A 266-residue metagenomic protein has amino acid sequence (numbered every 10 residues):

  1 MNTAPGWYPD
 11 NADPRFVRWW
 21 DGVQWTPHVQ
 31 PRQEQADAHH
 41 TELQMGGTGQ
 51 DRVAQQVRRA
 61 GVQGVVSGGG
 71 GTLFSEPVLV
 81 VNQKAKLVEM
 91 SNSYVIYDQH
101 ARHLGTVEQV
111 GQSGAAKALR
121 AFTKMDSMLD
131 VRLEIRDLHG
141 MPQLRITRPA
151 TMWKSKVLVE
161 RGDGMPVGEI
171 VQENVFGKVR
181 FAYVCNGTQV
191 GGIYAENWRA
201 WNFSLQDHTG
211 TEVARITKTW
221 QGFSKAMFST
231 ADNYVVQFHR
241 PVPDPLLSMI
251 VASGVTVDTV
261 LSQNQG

Functional and structural regions predicted by a protein language model:
M1-R15, V23-V62: WW-domain-binding short linear motifs
G6, F16-V17, V95, L158: Short, surface-exposed charged micro-motifs
Y8-P9, W20, T26, D98 (+2 more regions): Compositionally biased, intrinsically disordered low-complexity regions enriched in proline and serine
R18-W19, K86: Short Cys/His-rich zinc-binding micro-motifs
T41-R132, M141, R148-K156, G162-G266: Low-complexity or membrane-interfacial segments used for flexible interactions
